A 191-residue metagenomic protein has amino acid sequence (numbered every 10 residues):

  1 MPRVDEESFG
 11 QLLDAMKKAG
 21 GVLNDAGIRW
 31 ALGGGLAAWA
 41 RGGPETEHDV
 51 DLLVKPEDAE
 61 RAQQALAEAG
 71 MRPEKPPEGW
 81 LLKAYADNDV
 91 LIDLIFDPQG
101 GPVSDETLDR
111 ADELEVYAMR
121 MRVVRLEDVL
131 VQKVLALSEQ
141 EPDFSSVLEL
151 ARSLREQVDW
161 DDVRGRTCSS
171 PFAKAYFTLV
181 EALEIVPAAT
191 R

Functional and structural regions predicted by a protein language model:
M1-R191: Compositionally biased terminal segments of proteins
